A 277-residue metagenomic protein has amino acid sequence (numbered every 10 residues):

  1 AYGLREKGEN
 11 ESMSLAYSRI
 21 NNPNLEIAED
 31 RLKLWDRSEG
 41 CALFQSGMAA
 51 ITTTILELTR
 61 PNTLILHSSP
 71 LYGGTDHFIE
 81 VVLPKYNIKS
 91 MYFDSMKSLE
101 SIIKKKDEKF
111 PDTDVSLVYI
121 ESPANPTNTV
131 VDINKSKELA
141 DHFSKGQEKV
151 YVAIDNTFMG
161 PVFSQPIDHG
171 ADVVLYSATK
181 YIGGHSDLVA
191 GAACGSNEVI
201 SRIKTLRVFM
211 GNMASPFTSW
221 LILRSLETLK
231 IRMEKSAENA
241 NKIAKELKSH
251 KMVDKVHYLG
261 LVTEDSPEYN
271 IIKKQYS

Functional and structural regions predicted by a protein language model:
A1-A49, G74-V82: Conserved N-terminal alpha-helix of the aminotransferase class I/II PLP-enzyme fold
A1-E6, E108-K109, I272-S277: Proteins with a high burden of low-complexity, intrinsically disordered sequence enriched in S/T/G/P/A and R, requiring
E6-E9, E100-K106, D265-N270: Short, solvent-exposed polar/charged micro-motifs at secondary-structure junctions
G40-M252, H257, V262-T263: Conserved PLP-enzyme active-site core in the AAT-like
K255-S277: Conserved PLP-binding catalytic core of the aspartate aminotransferase-like
